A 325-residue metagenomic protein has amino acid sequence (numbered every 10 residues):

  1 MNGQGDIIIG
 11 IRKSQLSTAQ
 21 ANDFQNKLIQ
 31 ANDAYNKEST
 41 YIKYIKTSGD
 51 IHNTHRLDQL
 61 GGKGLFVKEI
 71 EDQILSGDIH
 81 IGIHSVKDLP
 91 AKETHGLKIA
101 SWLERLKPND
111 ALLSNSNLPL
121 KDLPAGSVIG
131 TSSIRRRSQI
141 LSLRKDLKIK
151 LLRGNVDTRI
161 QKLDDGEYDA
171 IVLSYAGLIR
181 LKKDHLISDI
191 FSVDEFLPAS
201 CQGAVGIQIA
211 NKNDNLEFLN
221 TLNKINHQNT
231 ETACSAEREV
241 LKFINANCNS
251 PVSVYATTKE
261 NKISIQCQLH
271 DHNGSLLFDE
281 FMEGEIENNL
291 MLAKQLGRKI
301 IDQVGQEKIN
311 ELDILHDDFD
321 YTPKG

Functional and structural regions predicted by a protein language model:
N2-H52, Q59, S142, D146-G325: Small-molecule-sensing regulatory modules
I8-G10, G82, A100, G130 (+1 more regions): Short, well-ordered beta-strand segments
T54-H80: Short, structured active-site "lid" loops
L75, H80-H84, D169-S174: Paired acidic/hydrophobic, glycine-rich loop segments that form the ligand-binding mouth/hinge of periplasmic-binding
V86-K87, H95-L147, N213: A conserved helix-loop-strand patch within extracytoplasmic ligand-binding domains of the periplasmic binding
V86-L89, A176-L178: Short glycine-rich anion-binding loops that position phosphate/pyrophosphate groups of nucleotides and phosphorylated
